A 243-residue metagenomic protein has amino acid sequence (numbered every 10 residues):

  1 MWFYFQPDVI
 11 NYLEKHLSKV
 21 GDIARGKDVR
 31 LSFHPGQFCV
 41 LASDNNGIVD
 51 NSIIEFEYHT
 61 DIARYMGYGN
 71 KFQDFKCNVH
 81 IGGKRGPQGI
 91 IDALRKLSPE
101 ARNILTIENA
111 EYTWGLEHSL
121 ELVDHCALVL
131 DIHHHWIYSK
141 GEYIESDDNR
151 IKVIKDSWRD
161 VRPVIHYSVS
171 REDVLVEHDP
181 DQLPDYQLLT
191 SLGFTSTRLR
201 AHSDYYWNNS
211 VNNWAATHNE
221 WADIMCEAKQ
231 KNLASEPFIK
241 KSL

Functional and structural regions predicted by a protein language model:
M1-V9: Glycine-rich, proline-tolerant flexible connector loops at the mouths of alpha/beta enzymes
W2, A42-D44, G89-I90, L116-L120 (+3 more regions): A short acidic (Asp/Glu
W2-F3, L31, A42, T217: Generic signal for short, ordered secondary-structure residues within or immediately flanking folded domains
V9-A127: Active-site acidic/histidine proton-transfer and metal-coordination neighborhood in alpha/beta enzyme cores
G36-V40, H80-K84, E108-Y112, H133-I137 (+2 more regions): Active-site beta-loop-alpha junctions enriched in small/polar residues
G83, P87, R102, N109-E117 (+3 more regions): Polytopic alpha-helical membrane-helix bundles and their juxtamembrane interface segments in multi-pass membrane
C126, Y138-L243: Histidine-acidic metal/acid-base catalytic patches
